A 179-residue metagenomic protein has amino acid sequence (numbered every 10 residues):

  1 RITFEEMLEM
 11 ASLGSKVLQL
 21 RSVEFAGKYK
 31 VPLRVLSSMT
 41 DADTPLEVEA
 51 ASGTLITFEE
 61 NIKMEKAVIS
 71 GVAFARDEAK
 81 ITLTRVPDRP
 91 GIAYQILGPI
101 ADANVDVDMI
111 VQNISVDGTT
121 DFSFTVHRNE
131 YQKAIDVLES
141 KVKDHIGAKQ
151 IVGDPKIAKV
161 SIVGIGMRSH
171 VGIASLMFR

Functional and structural regions predicted by a protein language model:
R1-R179: C-terminal catalytic "cap/lid" subdomain
